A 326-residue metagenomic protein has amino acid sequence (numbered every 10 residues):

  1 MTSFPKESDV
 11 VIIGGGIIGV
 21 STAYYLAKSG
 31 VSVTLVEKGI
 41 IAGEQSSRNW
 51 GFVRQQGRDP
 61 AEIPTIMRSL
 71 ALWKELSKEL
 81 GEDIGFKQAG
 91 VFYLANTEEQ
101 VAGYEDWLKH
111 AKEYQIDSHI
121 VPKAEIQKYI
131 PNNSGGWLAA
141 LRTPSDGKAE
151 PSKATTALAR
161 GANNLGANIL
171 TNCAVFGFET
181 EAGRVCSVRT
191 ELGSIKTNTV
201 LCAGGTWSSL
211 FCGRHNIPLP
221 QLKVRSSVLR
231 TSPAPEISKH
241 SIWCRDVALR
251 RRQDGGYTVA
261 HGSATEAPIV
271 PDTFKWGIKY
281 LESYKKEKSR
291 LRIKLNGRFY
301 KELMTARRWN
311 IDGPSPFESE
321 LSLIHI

Functional and structural regions predicted by a protein language model:
M1-E7: A short, basic/flexible loop-to-alpha-helix module at the beginning of a structural domain
V10-T34: N-terminal Rossmann-like FAD-binding beta1-loop-alpha1 element of flavoenzymes
S21, F178-S322: Flavin-dependent oxidoreductases
K28-S46: Glycine-rich FAD pyrophosphate-binding loop
S29, Y114, G161, L165: Conserved dinucleotide-binding and phosphotransfer motif residues
G51-Y129, D246-N296: Dinucleotide-binding Rossmann-like beta1-alpha1 core, especially the glycine-rich loop that anchors the ADP
R142-T199: Helical element adjacent to the flavin cofactor pocket in flavoenzyme catalytic cores
I324-I326: Conserved small/polar residues in nucleotide/adenosyl-binding loops
